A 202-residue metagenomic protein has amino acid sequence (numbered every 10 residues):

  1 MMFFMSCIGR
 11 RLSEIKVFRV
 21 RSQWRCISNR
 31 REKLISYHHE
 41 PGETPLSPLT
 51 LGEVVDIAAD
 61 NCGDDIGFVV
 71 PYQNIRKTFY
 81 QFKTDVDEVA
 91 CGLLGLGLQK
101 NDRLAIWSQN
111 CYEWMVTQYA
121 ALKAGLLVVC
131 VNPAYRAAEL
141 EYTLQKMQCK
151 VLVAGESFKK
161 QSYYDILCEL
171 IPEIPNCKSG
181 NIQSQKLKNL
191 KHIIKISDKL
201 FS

Functional and structural regions predicted by a protein language model:
M2-Q23, A124-S202: Structural core segment of the AMP-binding/adenylate-forming
F18-H39: N-terminal mitochondrial targeting presequences
N29-K33, V54-T78, L200-F201: AMP-dependent adenylate-forming
E43-S47, G67-Y119, R136-E141: Conserved AMP-binding/adenylate-forming core of the ANL superfamily
T50, V54-V55, E139: Hydrophobic alpha-helical segments typical of transmembrane helices and their membrane-interface/capping positions
V55, T117, L167: Aromatic/hydrophobic pocket-lining residues that form π-stacking "cages" and hydrophobic walls in ligand
A58-A59, A121, L144: A generic structural signal for well-ordered alpha-helical segments
